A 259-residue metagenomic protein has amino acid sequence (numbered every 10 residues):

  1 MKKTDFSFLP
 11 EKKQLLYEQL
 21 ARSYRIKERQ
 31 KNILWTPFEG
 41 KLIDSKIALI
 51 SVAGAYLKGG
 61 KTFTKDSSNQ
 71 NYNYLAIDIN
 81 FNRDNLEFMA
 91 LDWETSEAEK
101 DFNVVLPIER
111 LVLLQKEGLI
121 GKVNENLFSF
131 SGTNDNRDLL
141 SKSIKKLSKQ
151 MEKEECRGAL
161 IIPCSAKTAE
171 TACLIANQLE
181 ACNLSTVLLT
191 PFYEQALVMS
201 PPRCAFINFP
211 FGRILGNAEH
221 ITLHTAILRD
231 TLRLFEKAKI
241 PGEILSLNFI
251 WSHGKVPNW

Functional and structural regions predicted by a protein language model:
M1-C182, V187-K237, E243-W259: Metallocofactor- and cofactor-centric catalytic cores in central/energy metabolism, strongly enriched
